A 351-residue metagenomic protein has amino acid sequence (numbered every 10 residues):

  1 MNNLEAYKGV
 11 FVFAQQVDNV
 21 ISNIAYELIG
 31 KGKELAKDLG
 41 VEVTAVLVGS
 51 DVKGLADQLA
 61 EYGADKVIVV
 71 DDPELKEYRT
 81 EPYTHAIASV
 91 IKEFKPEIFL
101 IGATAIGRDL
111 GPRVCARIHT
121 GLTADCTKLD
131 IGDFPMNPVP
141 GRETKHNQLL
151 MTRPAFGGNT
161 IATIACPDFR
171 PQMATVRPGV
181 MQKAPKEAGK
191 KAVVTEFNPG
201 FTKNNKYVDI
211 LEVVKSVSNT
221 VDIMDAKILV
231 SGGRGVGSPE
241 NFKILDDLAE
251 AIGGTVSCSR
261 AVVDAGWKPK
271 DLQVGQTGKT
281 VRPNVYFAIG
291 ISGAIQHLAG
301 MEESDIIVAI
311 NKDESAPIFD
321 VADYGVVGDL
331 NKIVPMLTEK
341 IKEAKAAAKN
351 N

Functional and structural regions predicted by a protein language model:
M1-N351: N-terminal glycine-rich FAD/FM-binding segment characteristic of electron-transfer flavoproteins
